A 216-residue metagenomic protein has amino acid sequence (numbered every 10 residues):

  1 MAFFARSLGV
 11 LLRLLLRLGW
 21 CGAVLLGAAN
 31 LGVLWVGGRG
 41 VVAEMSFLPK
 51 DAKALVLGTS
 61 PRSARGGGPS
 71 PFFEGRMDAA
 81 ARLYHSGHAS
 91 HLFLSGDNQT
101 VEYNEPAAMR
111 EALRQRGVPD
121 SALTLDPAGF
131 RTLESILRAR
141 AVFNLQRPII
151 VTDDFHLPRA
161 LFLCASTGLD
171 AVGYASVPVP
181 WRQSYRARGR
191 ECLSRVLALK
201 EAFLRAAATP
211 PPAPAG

Functional and structural regions predicted by a protein language model:
M1, H85, E201: Residue-level marker of positions within ordered structural domains that often coincide with functionally constrained
M1-D51, P210-A215: N-terminal membrane-anchoring alpha-helices
L14, L145, A198-A202: A structural signal for alpha-helix termini and helix-coil/disorder junctions
L16-V24, A128-I136, H156-C164, A207-G216: Electropositive, surface-exposed helix/loop patches at the edges of structured domains that serve as adaptable
L31-G189: A structural signal for short, hydrophobic/glycine-enriched beta-strand patches
R116-G117, T167-L169, S194-L199, A215-G216: Short, highly charged low-complexity linear segments
Y185-P210: A transmembrane-helix-recognition feature enriched in membrane-embedded lipid enzymes and envelope glyco-/phospholipid
